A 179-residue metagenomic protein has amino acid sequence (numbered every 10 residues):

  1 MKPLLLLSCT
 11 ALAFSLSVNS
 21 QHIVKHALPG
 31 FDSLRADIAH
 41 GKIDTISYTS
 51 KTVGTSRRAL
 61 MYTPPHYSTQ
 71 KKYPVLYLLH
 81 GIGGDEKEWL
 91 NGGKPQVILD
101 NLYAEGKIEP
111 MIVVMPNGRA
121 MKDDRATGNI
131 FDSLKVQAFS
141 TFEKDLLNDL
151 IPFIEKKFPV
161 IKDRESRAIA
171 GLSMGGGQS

Functional and structural regions predicted by a protein language model:
M1-H22: Bacterial Sec-dependent N-terminal signal peptides
S20-Y73: A domain-start/cap signature at the N-terminus of enzymes
V53, G81-D85, G118-K122, M174-G177: Solvent-exposed loop/turn segments at secondary-structure junctions within structured extracellular/periplasmic domains
H66-I98: Short, surface-exposed "cap/lid" segments of acyl-processing enzymes
K71-V75, K107-I112, R164-S166: Loop/turn elements at helix/coil->beta-strand transitions in domains of secreted/extracellular proteins
D85-K157: Cap/lid segment of the alpha/beta-hydrolase catalytic domain
F142, A170-Q178: Active-site loop->helix "elbow" adjoining a glycine-rich segment at hydrolase catalytic centers
P159-S173: Alpha/beta-hydrolase fold nucleophile elbow
